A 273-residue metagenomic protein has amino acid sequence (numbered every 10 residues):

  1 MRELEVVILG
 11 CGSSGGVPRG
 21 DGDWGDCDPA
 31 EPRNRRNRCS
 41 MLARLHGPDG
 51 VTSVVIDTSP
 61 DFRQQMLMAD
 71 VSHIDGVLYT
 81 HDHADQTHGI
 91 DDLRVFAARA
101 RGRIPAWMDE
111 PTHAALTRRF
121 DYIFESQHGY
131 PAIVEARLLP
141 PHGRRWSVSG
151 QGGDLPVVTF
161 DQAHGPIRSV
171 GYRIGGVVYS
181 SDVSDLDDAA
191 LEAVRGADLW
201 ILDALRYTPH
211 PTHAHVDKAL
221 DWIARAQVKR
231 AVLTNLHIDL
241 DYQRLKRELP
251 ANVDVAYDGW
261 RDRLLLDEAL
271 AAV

Functional and structural regions predicted by a protein language model:
M1-S180, K246-V273: Binuclear metal-dependent hydrolase catalytic cores
N34, S59, V183, P209-V216: A conditional alpha-helix N-cap/helix-loop micro-motif detector
D61, P111, S184, L236-D239: Short, surface-exposed acidic/glycine-rich loop or hinge patches that mediate macromolecular interfaces
T159-F160, S180-D182, L202-D203, L233-T234: Thr-Gly-centered strand-to-loop micro-motif
F160-H164, S181-D188, P211-A214: A general structural motif
D187-V273: Binuclear metal-ion centers of metallo-dependent hydrolases, dominated by the metallo-beta-lactamase
